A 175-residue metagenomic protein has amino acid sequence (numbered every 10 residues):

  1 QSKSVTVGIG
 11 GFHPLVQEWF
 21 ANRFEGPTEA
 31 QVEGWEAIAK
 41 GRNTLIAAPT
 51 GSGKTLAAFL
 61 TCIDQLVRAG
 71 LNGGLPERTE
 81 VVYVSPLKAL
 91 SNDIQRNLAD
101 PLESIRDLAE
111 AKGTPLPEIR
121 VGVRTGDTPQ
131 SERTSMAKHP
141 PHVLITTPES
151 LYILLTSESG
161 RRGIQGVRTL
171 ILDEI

Functional and structural regions predicted by a protein language model:
Q1-K3, S131: Compositionally biased, low-hydrophobicity segments enriched in charged and small polar residues
K3-E29: Dynamic helix-loop-helix/coil hinge segments at AAA+ ATPase domain boundaries and subdomain interfaces
Q17, F24-I175: Conserved P-loop/Walker A NTP-binding site and adjacent catalytic elements of P-loop NTPases
